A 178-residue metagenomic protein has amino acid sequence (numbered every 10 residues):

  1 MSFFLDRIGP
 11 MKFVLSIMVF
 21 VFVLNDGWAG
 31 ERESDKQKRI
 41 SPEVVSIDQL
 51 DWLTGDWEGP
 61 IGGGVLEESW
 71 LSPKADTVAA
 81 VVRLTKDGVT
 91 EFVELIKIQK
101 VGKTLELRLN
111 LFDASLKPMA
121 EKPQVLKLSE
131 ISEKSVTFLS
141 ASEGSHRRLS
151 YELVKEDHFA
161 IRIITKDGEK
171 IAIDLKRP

Functional and structural regions predicted by a protein language model:
M1-M11: N-terminal secretory signal peptides that target proteins for export/translocation
V14-V23: Sec-dependent N-terminal signal peptides
D35, R39, L126-L128, L153 (+1 more regions): Edge beta-strand at a domain terminus
P42-D56, Q99-K100: N-terminal helix-cap/turn-to-beta initiation motif at the start of protein domains
P60-S142: Central antiparallel beta-sheet cores of small beta-barrel/beta-sandwich binding domains
S140, S150-E152: Exposed beta-sheet edge/beta-hairpin loop segments within beta-rich domains
